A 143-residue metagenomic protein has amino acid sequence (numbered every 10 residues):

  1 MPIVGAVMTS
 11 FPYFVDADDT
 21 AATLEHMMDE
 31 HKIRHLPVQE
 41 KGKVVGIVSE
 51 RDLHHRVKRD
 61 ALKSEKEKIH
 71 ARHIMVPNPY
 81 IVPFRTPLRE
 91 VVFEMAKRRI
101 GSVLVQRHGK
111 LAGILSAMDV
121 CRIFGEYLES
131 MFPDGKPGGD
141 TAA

Functional and structural regions predicted by a protein language model:
M1, Y13, Q39-V44, A61-E67 (+1 more regions): Generic structural signal for short, solvent-exposed loop/turn connectors between secondary structure elements
M1-F11, S49-I81, P87-A96, S116-A143: Tandem CBS (Bateman) regulatory domains
F14-K32, Q39, I81-R99, V105-R107 (+2 more regions): The conserved cystathionine-beta-synthase
M28-H31, L36-D52, M95, V103-D119: A glycine-centered beta-loop-beta connector
H70, G101-S102: C-terminal basic regulatory modules in eukaryotic proteins
